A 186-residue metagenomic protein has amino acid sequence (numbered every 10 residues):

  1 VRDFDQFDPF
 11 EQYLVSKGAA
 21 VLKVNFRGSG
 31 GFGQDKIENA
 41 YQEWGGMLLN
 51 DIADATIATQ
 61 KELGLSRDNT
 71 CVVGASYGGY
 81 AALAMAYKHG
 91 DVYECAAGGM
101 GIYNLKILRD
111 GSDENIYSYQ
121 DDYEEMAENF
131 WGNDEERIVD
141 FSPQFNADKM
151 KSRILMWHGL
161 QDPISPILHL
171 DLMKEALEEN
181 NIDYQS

Functional and structural regions predicted by a protein language model:
V1-K17: N-terminal cap/lid subdomain of alpha/beta-hydrolase-fold enzymes
F10-Y13, K23-S186: Active-site-proximal cap/loop segments of hydrolase catalytic domains
